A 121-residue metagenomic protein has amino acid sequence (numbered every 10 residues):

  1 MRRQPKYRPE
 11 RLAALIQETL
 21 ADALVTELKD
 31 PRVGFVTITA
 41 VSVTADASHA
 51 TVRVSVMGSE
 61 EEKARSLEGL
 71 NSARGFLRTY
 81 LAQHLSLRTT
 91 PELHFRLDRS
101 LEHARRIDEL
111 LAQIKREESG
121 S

Functional and structural regions predicted by a protein language model:
M1-H49, S55-S121: Charge-rich, low-complexity N-terminal segments
